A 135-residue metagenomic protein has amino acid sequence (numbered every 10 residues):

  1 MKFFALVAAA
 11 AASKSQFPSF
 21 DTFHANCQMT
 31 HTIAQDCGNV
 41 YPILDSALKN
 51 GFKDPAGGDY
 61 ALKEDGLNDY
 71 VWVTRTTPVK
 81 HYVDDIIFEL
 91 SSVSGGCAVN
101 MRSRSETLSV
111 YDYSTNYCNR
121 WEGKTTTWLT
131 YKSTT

Functional and structural regions predicted by a protein language model:
M1-S13: Cleavable N-terminal signal peptides of Sec/SRP-targeted secreted and luminal proteins
S13-T135: Ser/Thr-rich, low-complexity intrinsically disordered terminal regions
